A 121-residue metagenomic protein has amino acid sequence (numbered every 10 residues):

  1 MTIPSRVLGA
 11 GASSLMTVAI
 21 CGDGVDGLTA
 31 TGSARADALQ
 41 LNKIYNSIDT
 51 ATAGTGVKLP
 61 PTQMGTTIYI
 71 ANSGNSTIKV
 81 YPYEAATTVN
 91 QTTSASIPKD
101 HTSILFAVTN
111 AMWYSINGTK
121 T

Functional and structural regions predicted by a protein language model:
T2-E84, M112-T121: Exposed extracellular interaction/assembly regions and N-terminal maturation sites
L59-P60, S94-S96: Short, surface-exposed secondary-structure edge patches
S73-S76, A95-D100: Short, surface-exposed, polar/charged, turn-prone segments marking secondary-structure boundaries
A85-S94: Extracellular beta-sheet repeat scaffolds used for adhesion and glycan interaction
K99-T109: Extracellular disulfide-bonded cysteine-rich modules/repeats
